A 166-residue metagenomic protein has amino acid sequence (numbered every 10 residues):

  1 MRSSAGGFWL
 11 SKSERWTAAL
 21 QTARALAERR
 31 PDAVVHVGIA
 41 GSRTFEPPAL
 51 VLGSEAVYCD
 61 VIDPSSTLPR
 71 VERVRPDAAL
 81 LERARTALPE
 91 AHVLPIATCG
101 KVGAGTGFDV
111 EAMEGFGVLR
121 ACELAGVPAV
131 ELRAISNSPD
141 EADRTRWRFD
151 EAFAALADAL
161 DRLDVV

Functional and structural regions predicted by a protein language model:
R2-V166: Glycine-rich phosphate- or other oxyanion-binding loops that anchor nucleotides, phosphorylated ligands
